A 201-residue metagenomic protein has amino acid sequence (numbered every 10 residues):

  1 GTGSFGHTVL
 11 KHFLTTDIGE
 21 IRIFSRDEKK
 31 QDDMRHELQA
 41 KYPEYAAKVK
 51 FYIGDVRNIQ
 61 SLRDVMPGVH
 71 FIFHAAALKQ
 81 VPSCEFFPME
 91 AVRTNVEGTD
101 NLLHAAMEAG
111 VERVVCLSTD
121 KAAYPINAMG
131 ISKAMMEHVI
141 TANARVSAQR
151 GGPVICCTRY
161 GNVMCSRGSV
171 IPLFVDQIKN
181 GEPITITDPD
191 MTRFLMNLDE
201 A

Functional and structural regions predicted by a protein language model:
G1-T16: N-terminal Rossmann NAD(P)H-binding glycine-rich loop of SDR-like oxidoreductase domains
D17-D33: Conserved glycine-rich Rossmann-like NAD(P)H-binding loop of the short-chain dehydrogenase/reductase
S25, Y52-I53, R93, D188: Conserved residues in the N-terminal Rossmann fold of short-chain dehydrogenase/reductase
D27, E37, D120: Residues in the short beta-alpha loop(s) of Rossmann-like NAD(P)-binding domains
H36, E44-F71: Conserved Rossmann-fold cofactor-binding substructure of NAD(P)-dependent oxidoreductases
F51, A91, V114, I155-T158: Hydrophobic/aromatic anchor residues within beta-strands of the central parallel beta-sheet of Rossmann-like
F71-H74, L78-E137, A142: Conserved Rossmann-fold NAD(P)-dependent oxidoreductase catalytic core, especially the SDR/UDP-sugar
A128-M129, A134-E200: NAD(P)-dependent short-chain dehydrogenase/reductase
